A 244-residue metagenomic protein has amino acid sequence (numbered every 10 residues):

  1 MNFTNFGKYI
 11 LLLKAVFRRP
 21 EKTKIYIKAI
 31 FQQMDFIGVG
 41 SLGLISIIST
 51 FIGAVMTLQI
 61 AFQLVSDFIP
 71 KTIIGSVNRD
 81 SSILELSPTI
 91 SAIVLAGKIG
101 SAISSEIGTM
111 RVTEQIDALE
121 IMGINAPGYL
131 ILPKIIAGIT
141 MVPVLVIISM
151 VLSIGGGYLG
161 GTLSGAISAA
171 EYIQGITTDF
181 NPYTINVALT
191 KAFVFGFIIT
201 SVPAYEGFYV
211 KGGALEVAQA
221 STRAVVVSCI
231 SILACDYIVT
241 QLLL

Functional and structural regions predicted by a protein language model:
M1-K28, E206: Short, membrane-interfacial amphipathic segments enriched in basic
E21-I47: Membrane-interface helix starts
F36, L44, I48, K71-I103 (+3 more regions): Loop-to-helix entry region at the N-terminal start of transmembrane alpha-helices in multi-pass membrane transporters
L42-A61, I238: Hydrophobic alpha-helical transmembrane segments of multi-pass membrane transport/permease proteins
Q59-I83, M150-F193, S201-A220, L242-L243: Membrane-interfacial helix-loop-helix connectors in multipass membrane proteins
I107-L132, A214-V217: Short cytoplasmic-facing helical segments at TM-TM junctions of multi-pass membrane proteins
N125-V146, A220: Start (N-cap) of specific transmembrane helices in multi-pass transporter permeases
V217, R223-V239: Final/C-terminal transmembrane alpha-helix of multipass membrane proteins
